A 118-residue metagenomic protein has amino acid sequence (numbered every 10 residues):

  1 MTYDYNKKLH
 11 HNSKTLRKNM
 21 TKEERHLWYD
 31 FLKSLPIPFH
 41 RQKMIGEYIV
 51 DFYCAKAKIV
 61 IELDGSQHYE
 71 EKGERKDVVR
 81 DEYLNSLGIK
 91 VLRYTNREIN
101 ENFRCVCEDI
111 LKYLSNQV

Functional and structural regions predicted by a protein language model:
M1-V118: Nucleic-acid endo/exonuclease domains
